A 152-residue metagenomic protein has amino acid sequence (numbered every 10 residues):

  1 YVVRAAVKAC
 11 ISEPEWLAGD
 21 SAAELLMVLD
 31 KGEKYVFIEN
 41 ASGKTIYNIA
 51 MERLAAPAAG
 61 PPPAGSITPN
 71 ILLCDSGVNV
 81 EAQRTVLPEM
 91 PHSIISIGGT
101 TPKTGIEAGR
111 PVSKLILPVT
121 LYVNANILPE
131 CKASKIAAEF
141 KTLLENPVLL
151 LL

Functional and structural regions predicted by a protein language model:
Y1-L152: C-terminal catalytic/motor cores of large multi-domain enzyme assemblies
